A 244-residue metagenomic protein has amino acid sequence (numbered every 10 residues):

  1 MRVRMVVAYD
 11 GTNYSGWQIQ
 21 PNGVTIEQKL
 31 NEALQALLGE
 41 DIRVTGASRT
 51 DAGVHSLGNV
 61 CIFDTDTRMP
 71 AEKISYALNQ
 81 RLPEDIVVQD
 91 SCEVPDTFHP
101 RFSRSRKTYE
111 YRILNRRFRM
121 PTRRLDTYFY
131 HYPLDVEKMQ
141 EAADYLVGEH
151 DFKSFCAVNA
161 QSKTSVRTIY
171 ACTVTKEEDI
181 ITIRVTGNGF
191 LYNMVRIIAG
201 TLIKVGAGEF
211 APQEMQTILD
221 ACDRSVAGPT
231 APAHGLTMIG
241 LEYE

Functional and structural regions predicted by a protein language model:
M1-E244: Structured-RNA-binding interfaces characteristic of tRNA pseudouridine synthases
